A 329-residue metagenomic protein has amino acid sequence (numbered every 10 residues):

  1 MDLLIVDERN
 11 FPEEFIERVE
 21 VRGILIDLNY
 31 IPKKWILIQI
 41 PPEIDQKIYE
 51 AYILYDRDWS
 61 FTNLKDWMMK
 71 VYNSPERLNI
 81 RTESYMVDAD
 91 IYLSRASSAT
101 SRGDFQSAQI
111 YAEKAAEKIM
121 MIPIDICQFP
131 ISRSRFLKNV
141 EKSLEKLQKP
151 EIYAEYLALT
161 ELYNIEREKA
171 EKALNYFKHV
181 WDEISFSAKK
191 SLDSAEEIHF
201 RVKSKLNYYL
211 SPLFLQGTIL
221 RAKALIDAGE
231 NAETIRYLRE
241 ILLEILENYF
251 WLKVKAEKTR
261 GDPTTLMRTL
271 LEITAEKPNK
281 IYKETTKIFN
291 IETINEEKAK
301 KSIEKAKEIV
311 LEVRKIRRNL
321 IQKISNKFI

Functional and structural regions predicted by a protein language model:
M1-L54: Metal-dependent nucleotidyltransferase catalytic core
R22, P41-R57, V71, F105-A112 (+2 more regions): Short, charge-rich amphipathic segments
D27-I38, Y49-N63, E117-M121, H179-E183: Charged, low-complexity, helix/coiled-coil-prone segments
I36-R95: Internal, well-ordered alpha/beta segment that forms a basic, Gly-enriched binding/recognition surface
N79-I329: Conserved nucleotidyltransferase catalytic core and NTase-mimicking acidic/glycine-rich helix/loop elements in nucleic
